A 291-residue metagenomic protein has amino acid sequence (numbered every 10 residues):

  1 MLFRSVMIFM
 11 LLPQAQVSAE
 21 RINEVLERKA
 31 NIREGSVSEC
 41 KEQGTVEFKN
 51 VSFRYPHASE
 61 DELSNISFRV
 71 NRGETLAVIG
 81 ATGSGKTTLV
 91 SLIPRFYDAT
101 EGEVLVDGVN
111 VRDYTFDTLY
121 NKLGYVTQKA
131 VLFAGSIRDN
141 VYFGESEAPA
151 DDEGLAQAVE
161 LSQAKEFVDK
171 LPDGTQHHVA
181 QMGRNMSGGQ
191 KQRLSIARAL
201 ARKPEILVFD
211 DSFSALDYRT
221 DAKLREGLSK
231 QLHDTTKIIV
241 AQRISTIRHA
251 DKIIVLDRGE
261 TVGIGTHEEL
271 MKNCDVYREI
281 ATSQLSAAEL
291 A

Functional and structural regions predicted by a protein language model:
F3-V25: Cytosolic ends of transmembrane helices, especially the final helix of ABC transmembrane type-1 domains
E24, N31, Y142: Conserved E/DxxT/N motif and adjacent residues on the DHp alpha2 helix of HisKA-family sensor histidine kinases
R28-K29, S283: Generic structural signal for alpha-helix termini and adjacent loop/cap motifs
E34-G35, C40-A291: ABC-type nucleotide-binding domain
